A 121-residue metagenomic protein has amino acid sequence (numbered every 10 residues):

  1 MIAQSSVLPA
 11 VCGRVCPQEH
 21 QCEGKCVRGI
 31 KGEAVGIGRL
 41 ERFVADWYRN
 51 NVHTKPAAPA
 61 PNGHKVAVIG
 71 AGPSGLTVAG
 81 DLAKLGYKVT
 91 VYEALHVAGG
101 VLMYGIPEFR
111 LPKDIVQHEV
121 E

Functional and structural regions predicted by a protein language model:
M1-I2, K25, I30-G38, V68-E121: Beta1-alpha1 glycine-rich phosphate/pyrophosphate-binding loop at the start of Rossmann-like nucleotide-binding domains
M1-P59: Glycine/serine-rich phosphate-binding loop and adjoining beta1-alpha1 elements at the start of nucleotide-handling
N62-K65: Phosphate-coordination loops involved in phosphoryl transfer and adenosine-cofactor binding
